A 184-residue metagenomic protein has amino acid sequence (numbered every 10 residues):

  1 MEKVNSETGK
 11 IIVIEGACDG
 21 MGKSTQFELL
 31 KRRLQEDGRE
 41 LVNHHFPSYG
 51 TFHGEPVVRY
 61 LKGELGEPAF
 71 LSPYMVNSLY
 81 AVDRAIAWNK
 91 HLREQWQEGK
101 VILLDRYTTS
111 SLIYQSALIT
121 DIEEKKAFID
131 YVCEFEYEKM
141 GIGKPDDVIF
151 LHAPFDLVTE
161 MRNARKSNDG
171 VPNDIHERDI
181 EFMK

Functional and structural regions predicted by a protein language model:
E2-R32: Walker A (P-loop) phosphate-binding motif
I11, E15, V101, I142 (+1 more regions): Hydrophobic "anchor" residues on beta-strands that sit immediately upstream of conserved functional sites
G16-G20, R106-Y107, D147, A153: Generic detector of well-ordered alpha-helical packing
G20, G50-F52, L157: Flexible, glycine-rich phosphate/dinucleotide-binding loops and adjacent beta-alpha linkers at cofactor/substrate
S24-E28, G54-E55, K184: Short, surface-exposed alpha-helical segments at coil->helix boundaries
E28-R32, E36, L118-I119, R165: Residues in and immediately flanking transmembrane alpha helices
E36-M140: ATP-dependent small-molecule kinase phosphotransfer cores that center on conserved nucleotide phosphate-binding segments
S110-K184: A glycine- and Lys/Arg-enriched "phosphate-lid" helix/loop adjacent to the NTP-binding pocket of small-molecule kinases
